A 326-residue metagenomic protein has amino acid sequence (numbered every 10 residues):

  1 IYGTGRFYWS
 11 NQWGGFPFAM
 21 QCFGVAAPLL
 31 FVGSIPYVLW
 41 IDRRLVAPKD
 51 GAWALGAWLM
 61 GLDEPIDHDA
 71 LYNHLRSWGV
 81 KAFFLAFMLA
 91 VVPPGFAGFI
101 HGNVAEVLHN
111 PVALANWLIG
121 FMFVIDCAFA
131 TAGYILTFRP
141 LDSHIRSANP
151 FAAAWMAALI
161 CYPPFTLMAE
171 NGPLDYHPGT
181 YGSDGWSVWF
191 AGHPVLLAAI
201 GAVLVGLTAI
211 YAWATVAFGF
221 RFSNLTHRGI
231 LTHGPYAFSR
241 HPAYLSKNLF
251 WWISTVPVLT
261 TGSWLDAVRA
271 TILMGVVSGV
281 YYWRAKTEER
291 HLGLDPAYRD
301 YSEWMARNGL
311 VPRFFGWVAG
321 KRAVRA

Functional and structural regions predicted by a protein language model:
I1-L225, G229, I253-A326: Membrane-anchoring alpha-helices and their flanking helix-loop junctions
R228-Y236, L245: Alpha-helical membrane-protein architecture signal
H241: Short, conserved phosphate/pyrophosphate- and ester-handling motifs at nucleotide-, phospho-/glycolipid
F250: Catalytic Zn2+-binding segment of zinc metalloproteases
